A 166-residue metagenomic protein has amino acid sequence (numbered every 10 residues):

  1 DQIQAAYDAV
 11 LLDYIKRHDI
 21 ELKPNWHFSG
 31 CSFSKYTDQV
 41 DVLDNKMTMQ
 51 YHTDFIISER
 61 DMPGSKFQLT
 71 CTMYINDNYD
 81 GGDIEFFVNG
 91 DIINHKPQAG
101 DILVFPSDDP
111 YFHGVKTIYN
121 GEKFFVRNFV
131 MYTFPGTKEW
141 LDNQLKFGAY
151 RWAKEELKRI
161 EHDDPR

Functional and structural regions predicted by a protein language model:
D1-I102, P110-R166: Fe(II)/2-oxoglutarate oxygenase catalytic core
